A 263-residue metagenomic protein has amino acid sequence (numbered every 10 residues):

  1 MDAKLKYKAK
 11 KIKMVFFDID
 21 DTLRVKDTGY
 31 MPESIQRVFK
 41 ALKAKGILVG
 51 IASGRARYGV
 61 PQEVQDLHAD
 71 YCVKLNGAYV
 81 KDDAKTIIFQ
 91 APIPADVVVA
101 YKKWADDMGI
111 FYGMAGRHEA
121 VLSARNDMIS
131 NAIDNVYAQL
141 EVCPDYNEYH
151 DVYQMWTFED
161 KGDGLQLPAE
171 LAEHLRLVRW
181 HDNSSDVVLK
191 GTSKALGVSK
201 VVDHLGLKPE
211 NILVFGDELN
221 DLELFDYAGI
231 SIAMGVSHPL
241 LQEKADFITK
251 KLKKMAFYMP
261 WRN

Functional and structural regions predicted by a protein language model:
M1-F17: Non-catalytic pre-domain segments flanking phosphatase-related domains
K13, D27-A41, A233-G235: Basic, amphipathic juxtamembrane/active-site segments that coordinate anionic phosphate or diphosphate groups
E33-M128: Active-site phosphate-binding/coordination module
L42, N76, M155, F225 (+1 more regions): Residue-level signal for inorganic ion chemistry
W104, M108-Y227, V236: Conserved acidic, metal-coordinating active-site core of Asp-based, Mg2+-dependent phosphoryl-transfer enzymes
K208, Y227, S231-N263: Asp-based, Mg2+/Mn2+-dependent phosphohydrolase catalytic module
